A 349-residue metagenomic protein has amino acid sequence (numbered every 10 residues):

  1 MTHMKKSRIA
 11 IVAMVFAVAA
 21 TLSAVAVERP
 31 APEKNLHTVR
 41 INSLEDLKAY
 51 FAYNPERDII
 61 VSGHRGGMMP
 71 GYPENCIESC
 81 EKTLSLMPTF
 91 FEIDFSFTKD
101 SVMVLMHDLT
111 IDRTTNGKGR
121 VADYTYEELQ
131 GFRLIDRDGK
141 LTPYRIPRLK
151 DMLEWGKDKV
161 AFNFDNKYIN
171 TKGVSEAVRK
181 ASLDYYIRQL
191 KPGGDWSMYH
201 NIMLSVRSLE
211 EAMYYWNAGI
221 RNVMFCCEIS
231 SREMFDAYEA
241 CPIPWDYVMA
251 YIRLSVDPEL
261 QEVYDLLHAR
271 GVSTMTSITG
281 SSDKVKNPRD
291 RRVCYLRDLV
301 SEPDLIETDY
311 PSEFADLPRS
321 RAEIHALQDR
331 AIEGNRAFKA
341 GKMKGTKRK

Functional and structural regions predicted by a protein language model:
T2-V12: Bacterial N-terminal signal peptides that target proteins for export
V12-T21: Bacterial N-terminal signal peptides
A24-K349: Phosphate-group recognition and catalysis centered on beta-loop-alpha active-site segments
